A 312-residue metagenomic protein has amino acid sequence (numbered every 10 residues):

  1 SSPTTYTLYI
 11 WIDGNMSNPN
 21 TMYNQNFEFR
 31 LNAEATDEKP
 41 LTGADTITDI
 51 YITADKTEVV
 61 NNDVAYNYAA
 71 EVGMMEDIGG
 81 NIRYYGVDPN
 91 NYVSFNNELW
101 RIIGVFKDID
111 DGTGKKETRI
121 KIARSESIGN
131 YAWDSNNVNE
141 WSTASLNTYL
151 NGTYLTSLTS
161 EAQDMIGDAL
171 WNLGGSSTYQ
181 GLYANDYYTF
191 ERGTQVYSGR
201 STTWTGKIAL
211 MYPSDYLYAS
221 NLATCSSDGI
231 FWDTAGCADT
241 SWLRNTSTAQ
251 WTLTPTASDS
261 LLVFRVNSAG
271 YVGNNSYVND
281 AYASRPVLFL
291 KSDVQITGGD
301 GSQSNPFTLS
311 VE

Functional and structural regions predicted by a protein language model:
S1-S2, N279: Short amphipathic alpha-helix initiation/capping segments at coil-to-helix junctions
S2-L41: C-terminal, structured domain-capping segment
L41-E312: Long, domain-scale functional regions
